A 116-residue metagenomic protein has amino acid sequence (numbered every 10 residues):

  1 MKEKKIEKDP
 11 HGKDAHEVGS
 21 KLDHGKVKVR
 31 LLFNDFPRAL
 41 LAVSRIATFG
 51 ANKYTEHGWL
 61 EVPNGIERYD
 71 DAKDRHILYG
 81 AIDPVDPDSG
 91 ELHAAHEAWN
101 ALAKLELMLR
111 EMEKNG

Functional and structural regions predicted by a protein language model:
M1-G116: Intrinsically disordered, low-complexity regulatory regions that flank transcription factor DNA-binding cores
